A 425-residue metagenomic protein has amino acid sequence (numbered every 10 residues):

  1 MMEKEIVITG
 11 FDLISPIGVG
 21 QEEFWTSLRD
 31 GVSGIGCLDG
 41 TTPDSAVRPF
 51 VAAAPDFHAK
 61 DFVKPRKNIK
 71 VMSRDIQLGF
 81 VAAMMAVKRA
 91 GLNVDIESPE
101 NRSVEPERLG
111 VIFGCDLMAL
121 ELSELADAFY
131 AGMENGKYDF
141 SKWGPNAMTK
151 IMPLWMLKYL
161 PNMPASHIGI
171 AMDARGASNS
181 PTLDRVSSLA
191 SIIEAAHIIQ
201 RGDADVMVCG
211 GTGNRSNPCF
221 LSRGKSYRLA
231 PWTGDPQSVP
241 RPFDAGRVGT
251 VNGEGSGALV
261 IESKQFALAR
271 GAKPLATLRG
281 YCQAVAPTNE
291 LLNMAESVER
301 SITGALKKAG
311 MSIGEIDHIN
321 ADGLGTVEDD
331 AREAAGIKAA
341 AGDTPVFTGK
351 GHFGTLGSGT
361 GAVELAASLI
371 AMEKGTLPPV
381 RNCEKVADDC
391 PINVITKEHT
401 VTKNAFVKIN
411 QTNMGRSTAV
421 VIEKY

Functional and structural regions predicted by a protein language model:
M1-N68, A90, Q265-T277, A366-R381 (+2 more regions): ACP-dependent fatty acid/polyketide chain-elongation machinery
E5-T9, V32, G36-C37, D235-M311 (+4 more regions): Condensing-enzyme catalytic core mediating Claisen C-C bond formation in acyl metabolism
I8, R29-A177, G213-L221, I313-D329: Conserved beta-ketoacyl condensing-enzyme motif
L13-P16, R66-M84, A128, M152-L157 (+5 more regions): Active-site pocket-shaping loop/turn-to-helix segments
E22-W25, M118-K137, I199-Q200, L221-G234 (+2 more regions): A glycine- and small-aliphatic-rich helix-loop capping segment at beta-alpha/alpha-beta transitions that lines
C37, A204-V248, Y281-A295, A321-D330 (+1 more regions): Acyl-CoA/ACP chain-elongation machinery
G79-L92, P161-M172, S178-G213, V251-A272 (+3 more regions): Active-site-proximal alpha-helical scaffold in enzymes
M133-M152, I193, H197-R201, N214-L268 (+1 more regions): Glycine-/small-residue-rich "gating" segment that lines the acyl/pantetheine channel and substrate pocket
